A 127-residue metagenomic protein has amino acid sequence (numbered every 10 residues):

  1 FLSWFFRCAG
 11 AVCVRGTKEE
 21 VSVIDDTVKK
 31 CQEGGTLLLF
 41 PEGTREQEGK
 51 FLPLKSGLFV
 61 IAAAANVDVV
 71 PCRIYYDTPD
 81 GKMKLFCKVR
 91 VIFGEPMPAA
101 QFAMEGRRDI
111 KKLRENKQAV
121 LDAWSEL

Functional and structural regions predicted by a protein language model:
F1-G35: Membrane-interfacial amphipathic helices and adjacent loop/beta segments that form the lipid-substrate binding surface
S22-L127: Non-catalytic C-terminal accessory region of glycerolipid acyltransferases and related lyso-lipid remodeling enzymes
